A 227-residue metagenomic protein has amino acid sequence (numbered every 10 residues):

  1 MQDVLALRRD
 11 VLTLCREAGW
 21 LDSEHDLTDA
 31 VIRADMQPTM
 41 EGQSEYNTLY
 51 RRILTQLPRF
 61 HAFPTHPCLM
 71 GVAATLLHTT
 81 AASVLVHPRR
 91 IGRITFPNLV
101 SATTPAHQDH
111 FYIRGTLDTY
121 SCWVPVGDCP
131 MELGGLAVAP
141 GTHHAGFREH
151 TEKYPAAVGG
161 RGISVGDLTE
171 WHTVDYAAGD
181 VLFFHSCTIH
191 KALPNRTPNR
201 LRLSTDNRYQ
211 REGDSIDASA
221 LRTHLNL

Functional and structural regions predicted by a protein language model:
M1-A106, Y112-I113: Non-heme Fe(II)-dependent double-stranded beta-helix
M1-D3, G92-R93, F111, C129-M131 (+3 more regions): Short, solvent-exposed loop/turn segments at secondary-structure junctions
L14-A18, T79, C129, A145 (+1 more regions): Phosphate/oxyanion-binding loops and surfaces in catalytic or ligand/nucleic-acid-binding neighborhoods
E17-L21, H25-D26, T151-E152, A178-F183 (+1 more regions): Non-heme Fe(II)/2-oxoglutarate
L57-A62, G166-H172, A192-L193: Active-site rim elements
A82, Q108-G115, V124-G135, T142-H143: Active-site region of the double-stranded beta-helix
I113-M131, A178, F183, R208-E212: Short, conserved beta-strand element in jelly-roll/cupin
C129-I189, D214: Double-stranded beta-helix
